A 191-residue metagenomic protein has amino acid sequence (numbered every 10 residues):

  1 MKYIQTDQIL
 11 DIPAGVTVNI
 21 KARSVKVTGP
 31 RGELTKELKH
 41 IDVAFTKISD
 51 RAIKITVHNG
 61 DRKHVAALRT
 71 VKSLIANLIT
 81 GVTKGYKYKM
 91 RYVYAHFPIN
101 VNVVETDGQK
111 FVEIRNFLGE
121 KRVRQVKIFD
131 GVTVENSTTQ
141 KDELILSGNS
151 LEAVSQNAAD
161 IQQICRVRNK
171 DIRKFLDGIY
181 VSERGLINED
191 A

Functional and structural regions predicted by a protein language model:
M1-A191: Ribosome-associated RNA-binding proteins
